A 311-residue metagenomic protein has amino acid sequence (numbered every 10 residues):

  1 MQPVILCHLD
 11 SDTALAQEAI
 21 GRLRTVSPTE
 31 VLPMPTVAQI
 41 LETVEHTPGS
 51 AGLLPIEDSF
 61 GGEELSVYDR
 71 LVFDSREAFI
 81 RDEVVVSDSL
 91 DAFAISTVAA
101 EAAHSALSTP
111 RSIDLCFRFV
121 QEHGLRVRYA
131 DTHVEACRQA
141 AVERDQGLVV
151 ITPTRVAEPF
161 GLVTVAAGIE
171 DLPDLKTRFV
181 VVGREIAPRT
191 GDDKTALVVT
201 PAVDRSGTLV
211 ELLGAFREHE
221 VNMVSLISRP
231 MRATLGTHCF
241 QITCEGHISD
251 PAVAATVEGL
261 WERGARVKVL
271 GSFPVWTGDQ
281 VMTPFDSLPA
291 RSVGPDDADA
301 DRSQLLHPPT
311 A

Functional and structural regions predicted by a protein language model:
M1-A311: Domain-level signature for soluble enzymes in the chorismate/prephenate branch of the shikimate pathway
